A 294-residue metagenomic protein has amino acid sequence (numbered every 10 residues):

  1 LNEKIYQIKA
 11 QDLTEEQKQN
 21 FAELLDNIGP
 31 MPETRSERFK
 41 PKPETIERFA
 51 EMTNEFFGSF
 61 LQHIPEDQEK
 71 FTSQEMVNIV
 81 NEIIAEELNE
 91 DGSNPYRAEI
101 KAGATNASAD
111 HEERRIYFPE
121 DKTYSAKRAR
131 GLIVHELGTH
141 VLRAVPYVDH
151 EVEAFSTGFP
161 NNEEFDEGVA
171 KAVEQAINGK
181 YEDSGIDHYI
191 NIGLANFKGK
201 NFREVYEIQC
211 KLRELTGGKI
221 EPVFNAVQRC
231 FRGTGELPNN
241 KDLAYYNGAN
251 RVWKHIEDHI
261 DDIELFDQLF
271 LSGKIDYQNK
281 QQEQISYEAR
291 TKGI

Functional and structural regions predicted by a protein language model:
K4-Q7, E120: Long, Pro/Ser/Thr-rich low-complexity/intrinsically disordered regulatory tracts in eukaryotic proteins
Y6-T72, E82-R115: Catalytic zinc-binding patch centered on the HExxH motif and its immediate surroundings that defines zinc-dependent
G103, I116-Y117, N162, K198: Primarily short, surface-exposed interaction patches in extracytoplasmic proteins
E112, K127, V141-G168: Post-HEXXH active-site segment of zinc metalloproteases
F118-I133: Short pre-active-site segment immediately N-terminal to the catalytic Zn-binding motif
I133-L142: Active-site His/Glu-centered metal-binding helix of metallohydrolases
S156-F197, G248: Post-HExxH zinc-binding segment in Zn-dependent metallohydrolases
S184-I294: Conserved alpha-helical "signature site" that marks functionally important helical segments or helix/loop junctions
